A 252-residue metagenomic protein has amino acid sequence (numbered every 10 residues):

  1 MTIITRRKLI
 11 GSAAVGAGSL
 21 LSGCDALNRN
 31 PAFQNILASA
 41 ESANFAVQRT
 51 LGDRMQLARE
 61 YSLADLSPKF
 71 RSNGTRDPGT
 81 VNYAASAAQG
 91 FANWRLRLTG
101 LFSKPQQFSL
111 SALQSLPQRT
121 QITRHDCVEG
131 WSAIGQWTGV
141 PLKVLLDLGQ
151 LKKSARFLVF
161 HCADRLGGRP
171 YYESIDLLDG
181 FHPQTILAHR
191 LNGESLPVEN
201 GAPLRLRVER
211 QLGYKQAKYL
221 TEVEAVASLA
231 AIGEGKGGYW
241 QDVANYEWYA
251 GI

Functional and structural regions predicted by a protein language model:
T2-Q89, L148-I252: Extended, aromatic/histidine-rich regions of cofactor-dependent oxidoreductases associated with respiratory
I4, Y61, F108, W137-V140: Short coil/turn linker and secondary-structure boundary residues
A84-W137: A glycine-rich, hydrophobic loop/mini-helix early in the fold
S109-S111, K143, R190: Short acidic (Asp/Glu) patches
R119-Y171: Mid-length scaffold segments of soluble, non-membrane domains
